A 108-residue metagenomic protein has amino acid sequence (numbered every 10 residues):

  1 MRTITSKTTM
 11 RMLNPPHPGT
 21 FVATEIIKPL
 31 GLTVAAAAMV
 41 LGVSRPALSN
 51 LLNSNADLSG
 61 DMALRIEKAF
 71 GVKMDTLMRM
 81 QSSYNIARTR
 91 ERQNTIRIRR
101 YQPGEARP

Functional and structural regions predicted by a protein language model:
M1-M10, E105-P108: Intrinsically disordered, low-complexity and often Lys/Arg-enriched segments
S6-L32, R79: A short, Lys/Arg-rich alpha-helix, primarily the initiator
P29, V40, A69: Residues within the alpha-helical elements of helix-turn-helix
L32-N50: Short alpha-helical DNA-recognition segment
N50, S54-D57, S83: Alpha-helical DNA-recognition elements
N55-K68: Short, basic-rich loop-to-helix N-cap that marks the start of a DNA-contacting helix
M78-P108: Short, charged recognition helix plus adjacent turn of helix-turn-helix-like nucleic-acid-binding domains
